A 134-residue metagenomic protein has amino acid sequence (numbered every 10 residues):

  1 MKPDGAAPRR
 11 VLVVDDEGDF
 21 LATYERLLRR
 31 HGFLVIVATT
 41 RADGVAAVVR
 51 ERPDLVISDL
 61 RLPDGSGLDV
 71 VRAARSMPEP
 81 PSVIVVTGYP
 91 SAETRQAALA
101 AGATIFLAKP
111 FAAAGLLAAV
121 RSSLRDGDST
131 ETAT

Functional and structural regions predicted by a protein language model:
D15, D59, T87: Active-site residues of response regulator receiver
G18-I36: Two-component/phosphorelay signaling modules centered on CheY-like receiver
L21, P63, S91: The feature encodes the CheY-like receiver
T40-D43, S66-D69: Acidic catalytic/metal-coordinating carboxylates
E51-I57, L62: Active-site beta3 strand of CheY-like receiver
D69, P90-L107: Alpha4 helix (beta4-alpha4-beta5 surface) of REC/receiver domains from two-component response regulators
P80-P90: A short, hydrophobic beta-strand element within the central beta-sheet of small alpha/beta folds
E93, F111-R121: C-terminal output helix
